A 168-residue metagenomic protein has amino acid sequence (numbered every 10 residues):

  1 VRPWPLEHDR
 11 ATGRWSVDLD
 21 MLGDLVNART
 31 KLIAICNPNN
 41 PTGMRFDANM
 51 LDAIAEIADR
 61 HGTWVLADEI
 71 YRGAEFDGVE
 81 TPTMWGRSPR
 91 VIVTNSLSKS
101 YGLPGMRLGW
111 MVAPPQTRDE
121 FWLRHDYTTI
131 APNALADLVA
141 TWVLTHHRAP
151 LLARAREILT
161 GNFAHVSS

Functional and structural regions predicted by a protein language model:
R2-L6, T94: Hydrophobic residues at beta-strand termini and immediately following loops that shape nucleotide-binding pockets
L6-V79: Active-site phosphate-binding strand-loop segment of PLP-dependent enzymes
R14-D18, F46, M50, P132 (+2 more regions): Soluble or luminal CAZymes and related metallo-dependent hydrolases
L25, T83-R87: Short, conserved catalytic or adaptor-binding loops enriched in Gly and charged residues
N49-E56, G86, G161, H165: Alpha-helical scaffolding segments of alpha/beta enzyme cores, especially the outer helices of TIM-barrel or partial
R87-T160: Conserved core segment of the aminotransferase class I/II
